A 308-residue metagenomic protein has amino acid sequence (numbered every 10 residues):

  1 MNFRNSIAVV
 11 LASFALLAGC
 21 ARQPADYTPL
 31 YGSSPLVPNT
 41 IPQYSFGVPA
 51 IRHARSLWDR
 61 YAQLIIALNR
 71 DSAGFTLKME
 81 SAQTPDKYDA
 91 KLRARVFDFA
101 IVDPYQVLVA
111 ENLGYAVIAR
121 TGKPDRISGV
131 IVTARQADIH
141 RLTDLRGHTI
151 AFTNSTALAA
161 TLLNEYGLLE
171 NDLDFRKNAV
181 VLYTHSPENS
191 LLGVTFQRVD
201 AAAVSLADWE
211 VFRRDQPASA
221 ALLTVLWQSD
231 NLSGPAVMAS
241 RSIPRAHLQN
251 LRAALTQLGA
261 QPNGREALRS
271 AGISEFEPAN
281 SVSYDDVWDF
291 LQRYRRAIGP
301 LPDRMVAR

Functional and structural regions predicted by a protein language model:
N2-A94, R265-R308: N-terminal hydrophobic or amphipathic helices and topogenic motifs
I41, S45-N69, Y105, I127-L192 (+3 more regions): Bilobed "Venus flytrap"/periplasmic-binding protein-like clamshell domains and structurally analogous long
I41-I51, K123-T133, P217-L255, R265 (+1 more regions): Periplasmic-binding protein-like
N69-E80, L169-T184, A220-L222, L301-M305: A local structural motif
N69-G74, R93, F97, L169 (+4 more regions): Sec-exported extracytoplasmic/periplasmic mature domains
P85-A100, L113, T143, P187-A207: Short helices/loops that flank or line small-molecule/ion binding pockets
D89-D144: Acidic, polar ligand-binding/catalytic clefts
I101-L113, G167-E170, T195-F196, D200-A221: A ligand-binding cleft/hinge motif common to bilobed small-molecule-binding domains
